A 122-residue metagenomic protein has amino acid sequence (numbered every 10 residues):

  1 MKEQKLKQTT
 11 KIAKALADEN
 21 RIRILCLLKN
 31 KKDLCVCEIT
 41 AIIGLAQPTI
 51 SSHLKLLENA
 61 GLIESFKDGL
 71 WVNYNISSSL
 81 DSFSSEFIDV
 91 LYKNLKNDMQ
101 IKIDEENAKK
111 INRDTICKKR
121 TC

Functional and structural regions predicted by a protein language model:
M1-L16, L62, I88, T115: N-terminal leader segment of winged-helix/HTH proteins
E3, S82-C122: Amphipathic alpha-helical dimerization/coiled-coil segments that flank or bridge DNA-binding/regulatory modules
K7-A46, W71-L80: N-terminal helix-turn-helix DNA-binding core of bacterial DNA-binding proteins
C26, S51-S52: Base-recognition residues in the alpha-helical recognition helix of bacterial helix-turn-helix
A41, S52, E58-N59: Alpha-helical residues within the helix-turn-helix
N59-D68, N75-I76: Beta-hairpin "wing" of winged helix-turn-helix
